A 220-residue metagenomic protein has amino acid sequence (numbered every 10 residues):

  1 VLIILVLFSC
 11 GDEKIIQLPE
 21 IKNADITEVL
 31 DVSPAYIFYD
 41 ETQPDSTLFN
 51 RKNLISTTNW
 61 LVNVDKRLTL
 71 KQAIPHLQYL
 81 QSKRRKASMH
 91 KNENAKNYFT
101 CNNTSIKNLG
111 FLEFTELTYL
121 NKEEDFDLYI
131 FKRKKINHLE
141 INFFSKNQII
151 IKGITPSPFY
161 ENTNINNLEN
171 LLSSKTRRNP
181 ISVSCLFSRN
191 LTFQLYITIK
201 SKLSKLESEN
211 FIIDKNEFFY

Functional and structural regions predicted by a protein language model:
V1-I4: Sec-dependent signal peptide recognition, specifically the positively charged N-region followed immediately by
V6-S9: C-terminal motif of bacterial Sec signal peptides marking the signal peptidase cleavage site
G11-Y220: Long, low-hydrophobicity, acidic/polar, solvent-exposed interaction domains
